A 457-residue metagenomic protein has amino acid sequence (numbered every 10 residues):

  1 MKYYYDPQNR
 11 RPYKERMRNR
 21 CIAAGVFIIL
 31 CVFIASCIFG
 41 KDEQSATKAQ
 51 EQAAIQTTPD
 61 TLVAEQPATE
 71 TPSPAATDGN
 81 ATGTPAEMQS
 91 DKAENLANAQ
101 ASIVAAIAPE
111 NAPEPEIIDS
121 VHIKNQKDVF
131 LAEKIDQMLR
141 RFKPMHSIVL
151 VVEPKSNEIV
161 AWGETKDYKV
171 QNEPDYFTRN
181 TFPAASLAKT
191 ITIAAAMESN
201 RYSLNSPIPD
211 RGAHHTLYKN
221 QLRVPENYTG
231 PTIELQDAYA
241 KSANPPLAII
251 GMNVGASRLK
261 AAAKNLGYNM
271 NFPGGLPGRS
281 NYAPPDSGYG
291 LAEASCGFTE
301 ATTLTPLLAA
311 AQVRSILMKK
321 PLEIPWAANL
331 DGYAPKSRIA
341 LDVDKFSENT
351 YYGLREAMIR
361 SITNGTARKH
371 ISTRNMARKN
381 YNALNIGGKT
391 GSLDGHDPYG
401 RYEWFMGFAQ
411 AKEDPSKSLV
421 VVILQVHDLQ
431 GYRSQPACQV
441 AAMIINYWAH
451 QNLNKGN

Functional and structural regions predicted by a protein language model:
K2, Y13, R18-I148, S337-L341: Extracytoplasmic/periplasmic proteins that interact with beta-lactams or build/remodel peptidoglycan
A101-A188, N200-R201, Y218, Y282-G290: Short pre-catalytic segments that frame enzyme active sites
I135, N157, T178-P209, A238 (+3 more regions): Active-site SXXK
H146-K155, I191, A195, S206-A213 (+4 more regions): Active-site-adjacent helix/loop patches that line small-molecule binding or acyl-intermediate pockets
N180-L187, P273-P335, I339: Active-site-proximal helix/loop microenvironment of the serine DD-peptidase/beta-lactamase transpeptidase fold
P209-Y239, L276, V313-M376, G431 (+1 more regions): Conserved active-site-proximal loop/helix segments of enzymes involved in bacterial cell-wall and related
R338-I339, C438-N457: Short, gly/Ser/Thr-rich active-site loops of penicillin-recognizing serine hydrolases
N375-D414: Short, Gly/Ser/Thr-enriched beta-strand-loop segments that form substrate-interacting elements of hydrolase/peptidase
